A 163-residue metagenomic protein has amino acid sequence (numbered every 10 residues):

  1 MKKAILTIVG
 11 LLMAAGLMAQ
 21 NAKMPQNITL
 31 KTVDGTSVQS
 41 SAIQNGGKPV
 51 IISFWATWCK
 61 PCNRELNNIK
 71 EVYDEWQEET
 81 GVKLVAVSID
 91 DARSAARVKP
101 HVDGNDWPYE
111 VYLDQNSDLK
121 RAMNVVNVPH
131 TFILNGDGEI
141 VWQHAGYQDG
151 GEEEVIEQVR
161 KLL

Functional and structural regions predicted by a protein language model:
M1-A4: Positively charged n-region of N-terminal signal peptides that target proteins for export
L17-A19: Boundary at the C-terminal end of the N-terminal hydrophobic targeting segment
T29-V50: A short beta-strand-turn-helix
G47-V50, W55-W58, N127: Short pre-active-site segment immediately N-terminal to redox-active cysteine/selenocysteine motifs in thiol-based
R64-N105, N116-R121: Structural microenvironment flanking redox-active thiols in thiol-disulfide oxidoreductases
K99-D137: Short, internal strand/loop/helix patches that form the active-site neighborhood or redox-interaction surface
I133-L163: Thiol-/selenol-based redox modules, centered on thioredoxin-like and closely related oxidoreductase domains
